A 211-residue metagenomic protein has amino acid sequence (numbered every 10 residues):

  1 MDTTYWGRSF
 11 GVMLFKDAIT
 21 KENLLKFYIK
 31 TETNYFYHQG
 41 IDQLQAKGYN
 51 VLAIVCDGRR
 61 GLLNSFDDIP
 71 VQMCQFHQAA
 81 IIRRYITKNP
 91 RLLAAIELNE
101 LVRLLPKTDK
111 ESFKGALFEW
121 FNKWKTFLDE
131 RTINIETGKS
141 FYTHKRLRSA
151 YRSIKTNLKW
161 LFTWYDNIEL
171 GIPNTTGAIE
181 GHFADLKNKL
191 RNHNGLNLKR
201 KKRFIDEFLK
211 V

Functional and structural regions predicted by a protein language model:
M1, N23-K26, G48, R84 (+3 more regions): Residues at structural and domain junctions
M1-R60, N64, D68, N157 (+1 more regions): RNase H-like nuclease fold core
Y5, A80, L190: A broadly conserved detector of short glycine/acidic/proline-rich loop/turn motifs that flank catalytic sites and bind
N23-F27, Y37-D42, Y49-A53, Q78-I81 (+3 more regions): Glycine-rich loops and low-complexity Gly/Arg-rich segments that provide flexible linkers or classic glycine-based
Y49-R60, F66, E100-V211: Acidic/histidine-rich catalytic cores and adjacent linkers of DNA breakage/strand-transfer/modification proteins
A53-E100: Conserved beta-strand -> loop -> alpha-helix junction used to position metal-binding or nucleic-acid-contacting
